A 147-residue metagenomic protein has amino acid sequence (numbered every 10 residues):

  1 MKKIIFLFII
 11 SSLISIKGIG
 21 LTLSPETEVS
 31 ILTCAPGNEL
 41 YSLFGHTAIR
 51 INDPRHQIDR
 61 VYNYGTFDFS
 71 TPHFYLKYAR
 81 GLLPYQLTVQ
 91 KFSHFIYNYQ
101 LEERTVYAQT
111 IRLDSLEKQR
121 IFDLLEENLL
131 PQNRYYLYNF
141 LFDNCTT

Functional and structural regions predicted by a protein language model:
I4-I14: Sec-dependent N-terminal signal peptides
G18-T22: Boundary at the C-terminal end of the N-terminal hydrophobic targeting segment
S24-R104: Glycine-rich catalytic cores of cysteine/serine-nucleophile enzymes that process amide/ester linkages in cell-envelope
H94-T146: Active-site nucleophile-His-acid catalytic modules used for acyl/amide transfer and hydrolysis across diverse enzymes
